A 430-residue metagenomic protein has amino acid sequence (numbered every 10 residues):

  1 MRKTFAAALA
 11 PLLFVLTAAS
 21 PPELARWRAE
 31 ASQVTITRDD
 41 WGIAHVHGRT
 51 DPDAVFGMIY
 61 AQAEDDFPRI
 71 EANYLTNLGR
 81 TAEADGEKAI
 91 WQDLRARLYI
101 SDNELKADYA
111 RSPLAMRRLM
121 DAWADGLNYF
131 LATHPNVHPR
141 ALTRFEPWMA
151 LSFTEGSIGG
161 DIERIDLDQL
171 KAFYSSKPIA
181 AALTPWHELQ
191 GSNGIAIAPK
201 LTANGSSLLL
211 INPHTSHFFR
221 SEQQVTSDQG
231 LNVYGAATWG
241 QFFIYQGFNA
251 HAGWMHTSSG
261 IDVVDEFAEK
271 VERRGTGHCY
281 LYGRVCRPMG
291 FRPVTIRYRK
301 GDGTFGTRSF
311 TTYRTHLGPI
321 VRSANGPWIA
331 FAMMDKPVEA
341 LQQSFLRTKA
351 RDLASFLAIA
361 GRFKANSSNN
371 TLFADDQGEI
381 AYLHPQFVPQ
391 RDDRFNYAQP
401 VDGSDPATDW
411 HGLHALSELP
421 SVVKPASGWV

Functional and structural regions predicted by a protein language model:
M1-T4: Positively charged n-region of N-terminal signal peptides that target proteins for export
A7-V15: Bacterial N-terminal signal peptides
P21-R220, D228-L231, G235-F243, T315: Substrate-recognition/specificity elements adjacent to catalytic centers across diverse enzyme folds
Q33-I36, A115, A340-R362: Alpha/propeptide regions of enzymes that mature by internal proteolysis
M149, F173, S323-Q342, R347: Conserved, charged catalytic cores of large soluble enzymes
T215-S227, A350, A354-K364: Short active-site loop/helix that positions an aromatic residue
V233-G235, F242, F363-V430: Hydrophobic alpha-helical segments
T238-G303, S344-R347: Compact, glycine/acidic-enriched structural inserts
